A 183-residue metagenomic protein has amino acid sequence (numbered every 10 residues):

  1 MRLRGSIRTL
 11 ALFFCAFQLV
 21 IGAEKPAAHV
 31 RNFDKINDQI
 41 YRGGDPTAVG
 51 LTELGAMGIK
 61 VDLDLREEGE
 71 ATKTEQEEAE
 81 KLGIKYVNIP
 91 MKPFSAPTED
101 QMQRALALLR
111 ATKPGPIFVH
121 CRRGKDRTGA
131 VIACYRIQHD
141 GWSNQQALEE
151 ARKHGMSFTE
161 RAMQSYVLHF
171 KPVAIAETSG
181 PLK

Functional and structural regions predicted by a protein language model:
M1-T9: Positively charged n-region of N-terminal signal peptides that target proteins for export
R2, F13-F118, A130-K183: Cys-dependent protein tyrosine phosphatase-like superfamily
C121: Short cysteine clusters
G124: Substrate/cofactor-recognition hotspot
R127: Glycine/aspartate-rich loop-and-adjacent alpha/beta segment that forms the canonical ThDP
